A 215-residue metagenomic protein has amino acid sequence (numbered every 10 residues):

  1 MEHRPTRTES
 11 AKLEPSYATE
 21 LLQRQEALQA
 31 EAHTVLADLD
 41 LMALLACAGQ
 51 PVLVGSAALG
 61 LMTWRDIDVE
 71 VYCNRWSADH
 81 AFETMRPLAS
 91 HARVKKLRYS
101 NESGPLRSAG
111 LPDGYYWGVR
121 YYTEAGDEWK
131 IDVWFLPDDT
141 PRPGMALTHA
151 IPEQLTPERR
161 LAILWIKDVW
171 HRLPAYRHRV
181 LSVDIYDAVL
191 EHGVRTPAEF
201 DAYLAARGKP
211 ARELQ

Functional and structural regions predicted by a protein language model:
M1-L53: Helical scaffold of the NTase/Pol beta-like nucleotidyltransferase catalytic core
R4-T6, T19-E26, M85-Y99, W129-L147 (+1 more regions): Hydrophobic transmembrane alpha-helix bundles
A11-P15, P87-H91, S103-A109, E153-R159 (+1 more regions): Low-complexity, flexible helical/coil segments
L41-T84: Active-site nucleotide-donor binding segment shared across nucleotidyl transfer reactions
Y72-S108: Glycine- and acidic-residue-rich phosphate-binding/metal-coordinating active-site segment common to enzymes that handle
R93-F135: Conserved catalytic core of two-metal-ion nucleotidyltransferases
E128-Q215: Catalytic cores of NTP-dependent nucleotidyl/adenyl transfer enzymes across multiple folds
